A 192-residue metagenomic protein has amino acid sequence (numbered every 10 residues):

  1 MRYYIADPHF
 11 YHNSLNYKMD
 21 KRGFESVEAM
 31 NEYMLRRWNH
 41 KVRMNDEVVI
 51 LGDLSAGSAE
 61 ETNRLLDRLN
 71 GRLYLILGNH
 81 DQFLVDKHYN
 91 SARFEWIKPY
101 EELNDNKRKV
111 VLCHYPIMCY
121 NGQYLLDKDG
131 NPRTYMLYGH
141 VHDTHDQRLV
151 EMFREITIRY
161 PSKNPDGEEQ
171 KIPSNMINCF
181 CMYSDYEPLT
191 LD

Functional and structural regions predicted by a protein language model:
Y3-I5, F10-D105: Core catalytic region of metal-dependent phosphoesterases/phosphodiesterases, especially metallo-beta-lactamase-like
S91-D192: Conserved beta-sheet core of the metallophosphoesterase superfamily
